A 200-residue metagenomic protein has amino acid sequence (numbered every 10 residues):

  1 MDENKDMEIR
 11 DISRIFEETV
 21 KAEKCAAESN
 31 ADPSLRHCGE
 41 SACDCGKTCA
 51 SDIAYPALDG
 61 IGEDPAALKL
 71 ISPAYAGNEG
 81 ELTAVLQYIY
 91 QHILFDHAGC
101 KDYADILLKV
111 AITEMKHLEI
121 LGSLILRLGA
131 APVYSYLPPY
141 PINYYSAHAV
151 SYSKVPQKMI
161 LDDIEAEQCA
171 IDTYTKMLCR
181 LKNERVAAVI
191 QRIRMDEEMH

Functional and structural regions predicted by a protein language model:
D2-H200: Non-heme di-metal
